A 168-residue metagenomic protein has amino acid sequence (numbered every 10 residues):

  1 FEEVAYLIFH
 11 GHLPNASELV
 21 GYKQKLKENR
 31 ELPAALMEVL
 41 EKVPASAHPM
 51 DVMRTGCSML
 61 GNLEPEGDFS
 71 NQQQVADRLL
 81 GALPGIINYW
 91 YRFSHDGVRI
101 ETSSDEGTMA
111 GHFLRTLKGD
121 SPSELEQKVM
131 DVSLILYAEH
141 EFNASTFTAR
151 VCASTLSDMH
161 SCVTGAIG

Functional and structural regions predicted by a protein language model:
F1-G168: Hydrophobic alpha-helical bundle cores within soluble ligand-binding/oligomerization subdomains
